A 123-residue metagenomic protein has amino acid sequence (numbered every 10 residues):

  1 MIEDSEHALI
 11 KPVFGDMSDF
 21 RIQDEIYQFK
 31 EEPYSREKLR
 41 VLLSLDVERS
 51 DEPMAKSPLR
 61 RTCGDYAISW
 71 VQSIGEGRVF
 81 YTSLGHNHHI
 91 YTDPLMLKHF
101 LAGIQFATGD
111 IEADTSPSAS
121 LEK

Functional and structural regions predicted by a protein language model:
M1-G75: Catalytic beta-strand/loop cores that center a nucleophilic Ser/Cys/Thr and support acyl-enzyme chemistry
E48-K123: Extracellular ligand-binding/catalytic regions of CAZymes and related secreted enzymes and adhesion modules
